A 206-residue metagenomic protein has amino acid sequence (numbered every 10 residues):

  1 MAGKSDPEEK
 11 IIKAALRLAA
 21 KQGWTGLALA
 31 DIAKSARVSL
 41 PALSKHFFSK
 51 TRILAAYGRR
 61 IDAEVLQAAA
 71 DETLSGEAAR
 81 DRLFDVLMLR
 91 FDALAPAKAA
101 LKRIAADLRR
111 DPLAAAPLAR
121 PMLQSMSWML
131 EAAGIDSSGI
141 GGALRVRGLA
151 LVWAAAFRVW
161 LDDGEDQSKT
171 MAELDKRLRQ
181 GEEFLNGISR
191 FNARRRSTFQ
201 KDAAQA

Functional and structural regions predicted by a protein language model:
K4, K10, L18-A56, R60: Helix-turn-helix
K10, D31, D85, L89 (+3 more regions): Amphipathic alpha-helical interaction segments
A14-L18, A93: Short amphipathic alpha-helical elements of helix-turn-helix/winged-helix folds
A56, A70-R103, R110, R120-P121: Hydrophobic alpha-helical connector segments
R59-L66, T73: Short, basic, alpha-helical segments at the C-terminal edge of helix-turn-helix-like DNA-binding modules
K102-I104, P117, S138: Short, hydrophobic secondary-structure boundary micro-motifs
P112-I135, A143-F157, E182: Amphipathic alpha-helical packing segments from all-alpha helical-bundle domains
E131, D162-A206: C-terminal peripheral helix-coil segments that are non-catalytic and often amphipathic
